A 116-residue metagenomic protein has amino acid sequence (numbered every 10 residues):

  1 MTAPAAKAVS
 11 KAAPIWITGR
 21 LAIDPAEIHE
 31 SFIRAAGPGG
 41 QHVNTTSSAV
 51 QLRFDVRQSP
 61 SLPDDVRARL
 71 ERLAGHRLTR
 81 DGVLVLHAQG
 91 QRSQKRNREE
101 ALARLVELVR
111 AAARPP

Functional and structural regions predicted by a protein language model:
T2-P116: Ribosome-associated translation termination/rescue signal centered on the conserved GGQ peptidyl-tRNA hydrolysis loop
